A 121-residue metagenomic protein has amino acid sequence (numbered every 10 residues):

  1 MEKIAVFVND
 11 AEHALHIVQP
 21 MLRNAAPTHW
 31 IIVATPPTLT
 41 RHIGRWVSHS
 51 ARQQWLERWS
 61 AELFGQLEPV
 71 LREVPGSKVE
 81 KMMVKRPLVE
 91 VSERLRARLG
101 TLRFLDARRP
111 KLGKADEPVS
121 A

Functional and structural regions predicted by a protein language model:
E2-V47: Small/aliphatic-rich secondary-structure junction motif
Q19-L22, R45-S48, L95-A97, E117-S120: Short, glycine/charged-enriched secondary-structure capping and boundary segments
N24-I31, E73-K78, V119-A121: Structural alpha-beta junctions
T38-F104, R109-P110: Charged, low-complexity cytosolic intrinsically disordered regulatory segments
L105-A121: Glycine-rich, Arg-bearing micro-motifs that act as flexible, cationic patches
